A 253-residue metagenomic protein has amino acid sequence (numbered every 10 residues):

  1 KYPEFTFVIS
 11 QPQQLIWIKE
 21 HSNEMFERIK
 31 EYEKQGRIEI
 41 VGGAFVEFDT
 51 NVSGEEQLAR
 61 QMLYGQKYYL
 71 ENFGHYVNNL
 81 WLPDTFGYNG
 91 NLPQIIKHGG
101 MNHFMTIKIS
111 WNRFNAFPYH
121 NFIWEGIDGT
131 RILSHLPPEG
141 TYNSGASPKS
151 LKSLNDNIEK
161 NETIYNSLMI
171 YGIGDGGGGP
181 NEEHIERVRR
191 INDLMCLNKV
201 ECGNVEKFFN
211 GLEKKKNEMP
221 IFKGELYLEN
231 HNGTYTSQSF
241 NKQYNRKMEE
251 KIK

Functional and structural regions predicted by a protein language model:
K1-K253: Catalytic-domain carbohydrate-binding cleft regions of carbohydrate-active enzymes
